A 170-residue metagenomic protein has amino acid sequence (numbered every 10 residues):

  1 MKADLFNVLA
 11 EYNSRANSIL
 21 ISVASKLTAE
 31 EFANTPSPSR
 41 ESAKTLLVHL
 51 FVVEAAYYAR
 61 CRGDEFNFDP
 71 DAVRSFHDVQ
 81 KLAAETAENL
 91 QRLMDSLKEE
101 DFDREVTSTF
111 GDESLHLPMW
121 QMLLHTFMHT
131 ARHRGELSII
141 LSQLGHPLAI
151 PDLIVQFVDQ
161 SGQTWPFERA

Functional and structural regions predicted by a protein language model:
N7-S22, K26-D71, G111-A170: Short, contiguous alpha-helical
D64-R104: Helix-adjacent hinge/juxtasegments
V106-F110: Short, glycine/charge-rich beta-strand/loop segments that flank catalytic centers and engage negatively charged groups
